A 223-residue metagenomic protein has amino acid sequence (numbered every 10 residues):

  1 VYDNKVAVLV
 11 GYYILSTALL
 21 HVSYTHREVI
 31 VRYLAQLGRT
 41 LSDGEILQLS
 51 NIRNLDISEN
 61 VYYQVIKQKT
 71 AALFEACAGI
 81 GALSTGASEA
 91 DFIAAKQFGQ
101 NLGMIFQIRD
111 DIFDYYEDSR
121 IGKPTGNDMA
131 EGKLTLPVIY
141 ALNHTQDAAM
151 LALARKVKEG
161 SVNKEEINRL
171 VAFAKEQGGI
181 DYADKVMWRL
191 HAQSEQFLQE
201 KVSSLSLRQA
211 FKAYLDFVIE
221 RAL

Functional and structural regions predicted by a protein language model:
V1-L223: All-alpha prenyltransferase/terpene-synthase fold signal
